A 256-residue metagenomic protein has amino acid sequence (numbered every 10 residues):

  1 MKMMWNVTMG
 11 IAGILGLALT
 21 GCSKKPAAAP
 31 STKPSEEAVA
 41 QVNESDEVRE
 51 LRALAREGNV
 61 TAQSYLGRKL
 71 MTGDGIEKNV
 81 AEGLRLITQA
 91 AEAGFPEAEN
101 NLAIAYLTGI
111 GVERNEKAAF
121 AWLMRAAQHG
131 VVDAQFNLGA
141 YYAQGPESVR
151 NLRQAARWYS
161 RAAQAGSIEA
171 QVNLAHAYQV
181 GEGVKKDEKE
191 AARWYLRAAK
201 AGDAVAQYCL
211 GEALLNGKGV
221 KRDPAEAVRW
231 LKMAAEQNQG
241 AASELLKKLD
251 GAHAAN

Functional and structural regions predicted by a protein language model:
L19-G21: C-terminal motif of bacterial Sec signal peptides marking the signal peptidase cleavage site
S23-K25: Bacterial signal peptide processing site
N43-R49, E77-L86, E113-W122, V149-W158 (+2 more regions): Structural signature of tandem alpha-helical TPR/SEL1-like repeats, specifically the intra-repeat loop/turn
L54, Q89-A90, R125-A126, R161-A162 (+2 more regions): Canonical positions in the second alpha-helix
R56-N59, T72-D74, N79, E92-F95 (+9 more regions): Short helix-capping/linker turns of helical repeat alpha-solenoids
Y65-T72, I76, N101-T108, V112 (+4 more regions): Hydrophobic face of amphipathic alpha-helices that form TPR/SEL1-like repeat modules and related alpha-solenoid
R222, W230-N256: Terminal, low-structured helical/coil segments at or just beyond the last alpha-helical repeat
